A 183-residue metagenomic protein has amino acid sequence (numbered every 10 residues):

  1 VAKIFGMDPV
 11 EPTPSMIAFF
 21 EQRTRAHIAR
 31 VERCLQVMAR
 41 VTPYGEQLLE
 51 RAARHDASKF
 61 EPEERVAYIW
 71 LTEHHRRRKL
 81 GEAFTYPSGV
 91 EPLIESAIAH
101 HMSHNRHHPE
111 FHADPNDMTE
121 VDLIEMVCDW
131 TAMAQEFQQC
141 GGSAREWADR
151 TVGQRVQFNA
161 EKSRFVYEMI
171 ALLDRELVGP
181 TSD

Functional and structural regions predicted by a protein language model:
A2-D183: Metal-dependent phosphohydrolase cores
